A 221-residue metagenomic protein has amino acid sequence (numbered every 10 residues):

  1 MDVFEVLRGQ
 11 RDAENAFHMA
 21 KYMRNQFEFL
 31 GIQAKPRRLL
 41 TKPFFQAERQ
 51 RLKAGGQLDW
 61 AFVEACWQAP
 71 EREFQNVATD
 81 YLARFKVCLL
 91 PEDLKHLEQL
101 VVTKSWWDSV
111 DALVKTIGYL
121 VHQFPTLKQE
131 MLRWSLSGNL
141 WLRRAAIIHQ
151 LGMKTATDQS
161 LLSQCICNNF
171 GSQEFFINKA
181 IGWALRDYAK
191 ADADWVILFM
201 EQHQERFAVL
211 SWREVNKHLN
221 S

Functional and structural regions predicted by a protein language model:
M1-S221: Alpha-helical scaffold domains
